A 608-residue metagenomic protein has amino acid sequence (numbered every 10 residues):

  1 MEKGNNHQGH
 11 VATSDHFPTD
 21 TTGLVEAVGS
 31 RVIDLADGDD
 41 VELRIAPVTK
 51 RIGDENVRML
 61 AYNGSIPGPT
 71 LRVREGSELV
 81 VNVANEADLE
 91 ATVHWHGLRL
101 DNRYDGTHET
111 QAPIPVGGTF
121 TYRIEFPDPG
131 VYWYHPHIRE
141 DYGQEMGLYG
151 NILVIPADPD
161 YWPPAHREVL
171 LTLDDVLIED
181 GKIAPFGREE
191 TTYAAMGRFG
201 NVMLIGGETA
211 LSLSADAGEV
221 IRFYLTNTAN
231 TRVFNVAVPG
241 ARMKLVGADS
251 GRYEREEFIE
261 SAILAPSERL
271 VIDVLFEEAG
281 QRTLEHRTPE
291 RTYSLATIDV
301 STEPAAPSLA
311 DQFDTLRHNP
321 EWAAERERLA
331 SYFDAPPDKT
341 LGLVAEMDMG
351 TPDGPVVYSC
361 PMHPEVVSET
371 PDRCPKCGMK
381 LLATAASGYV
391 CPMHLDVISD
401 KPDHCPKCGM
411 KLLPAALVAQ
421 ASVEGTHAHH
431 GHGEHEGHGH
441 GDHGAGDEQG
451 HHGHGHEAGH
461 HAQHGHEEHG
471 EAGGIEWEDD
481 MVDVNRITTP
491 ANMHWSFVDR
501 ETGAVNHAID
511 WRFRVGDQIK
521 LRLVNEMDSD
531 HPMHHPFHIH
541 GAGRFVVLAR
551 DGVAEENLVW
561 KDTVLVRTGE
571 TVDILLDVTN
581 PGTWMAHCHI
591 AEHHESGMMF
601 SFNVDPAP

Functional and structural regions predicted by a protein language model:
M1-P266, L270-D273, E278, S294-D348 (+6 more regions): Histidine-centered copper-binding motifs that mark active-site loops of extracellular/periplasmic copper enzymes
K3-H7, R103-H108, L245-E260, D338-V357 (+2 more regions): Active-site pocket scaffolds in enzymes
H7-H10, H363, H394, Q420 (+1 more regions): Intrinsically disordered, low-complexity repeat/linker tracts enriched for polar/charged residues
G76-S77, G118, I124-Y132, G218-E219 (+8 more regions): Short tyrosine-centred short linear motifs in exposed loops/low-complexity segments
D141, E365-S368, L382, D396-S399 (+2 more regions): Short functional micro-motifs and their immediate structural scaffolds
C360, C374, C391, C405: Short cysteine-rich clusters marking metal-coordination/redox-active sites
M362-E365, D372, M379, M393-D396 (+2 more regions): Short Cys/His-rich local motifs and their 1-3 flanking residues in nucleic-acid-associated proteins and small
G378-A386, G409-V418, F545: Short Cys/His-rich micro-motifs in 6-15 aa windows
